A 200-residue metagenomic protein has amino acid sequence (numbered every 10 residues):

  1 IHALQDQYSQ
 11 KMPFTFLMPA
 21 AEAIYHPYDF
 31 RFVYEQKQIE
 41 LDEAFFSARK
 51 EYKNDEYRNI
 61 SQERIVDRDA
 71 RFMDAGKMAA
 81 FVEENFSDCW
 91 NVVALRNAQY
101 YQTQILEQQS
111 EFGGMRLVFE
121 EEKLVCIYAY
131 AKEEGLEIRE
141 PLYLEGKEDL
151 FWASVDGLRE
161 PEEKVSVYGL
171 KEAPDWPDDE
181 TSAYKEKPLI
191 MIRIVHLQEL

Functional and structural regions predicted by a protein language model:
Q5-A20, E160-E172: Conserved GNAT acetyl-CoA-binding A-motif
Q5-Y8, D67-R68, R116-E122, G169 (+1 more regions): Functionally constrained cores in energy, signaling, and assembly domains
A23: Cytosolic ligand/metal-binding cores
Y28-K53, R139-D149, A153-L200: Active-site/acyl-donor-binding loops of N-acyltransferases
R31-E148, W152-S154: Amide-forming acyltransferase catalytic core, primarily the GNAT-like/NAT-type and related acyltransferase folds
